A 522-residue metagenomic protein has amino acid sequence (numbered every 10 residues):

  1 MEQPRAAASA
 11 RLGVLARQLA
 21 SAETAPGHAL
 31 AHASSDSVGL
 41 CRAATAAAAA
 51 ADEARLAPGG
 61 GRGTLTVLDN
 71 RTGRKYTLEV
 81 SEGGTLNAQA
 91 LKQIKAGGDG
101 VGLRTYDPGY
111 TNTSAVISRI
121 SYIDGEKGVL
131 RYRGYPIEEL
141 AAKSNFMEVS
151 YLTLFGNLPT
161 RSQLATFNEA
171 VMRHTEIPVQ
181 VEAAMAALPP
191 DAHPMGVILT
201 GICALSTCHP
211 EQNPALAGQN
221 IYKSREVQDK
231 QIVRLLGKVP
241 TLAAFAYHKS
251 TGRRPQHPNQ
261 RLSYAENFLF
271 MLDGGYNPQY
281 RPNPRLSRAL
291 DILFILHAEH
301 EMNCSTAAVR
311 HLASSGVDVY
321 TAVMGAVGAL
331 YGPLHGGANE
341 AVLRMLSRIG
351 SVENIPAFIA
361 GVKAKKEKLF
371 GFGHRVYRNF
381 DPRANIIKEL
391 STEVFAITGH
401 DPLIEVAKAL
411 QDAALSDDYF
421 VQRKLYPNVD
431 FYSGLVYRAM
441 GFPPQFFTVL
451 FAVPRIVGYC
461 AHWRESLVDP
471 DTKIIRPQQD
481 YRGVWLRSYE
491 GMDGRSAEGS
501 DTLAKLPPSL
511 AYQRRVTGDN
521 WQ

Functional and structural regions predicted by a protein language model:
M1-R62: N-terminal mitochondrial targeting presequence
E2-Q3, D52-Q522: Hydrophobic alpha-helical bundle cores within soluble ligand-binding/oligomerization subdomains
